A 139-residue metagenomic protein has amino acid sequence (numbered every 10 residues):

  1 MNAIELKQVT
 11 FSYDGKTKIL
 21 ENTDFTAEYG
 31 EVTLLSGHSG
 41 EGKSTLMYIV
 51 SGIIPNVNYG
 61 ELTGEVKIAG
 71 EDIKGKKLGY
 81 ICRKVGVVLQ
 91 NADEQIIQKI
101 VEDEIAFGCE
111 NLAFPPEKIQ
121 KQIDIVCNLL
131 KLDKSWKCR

Functional and structural regions predicted by a protein language model:
M1-L6, F11-N22, Y29, I54-Y59 (+3 more regions): A short, flexible loop at the N-terminus of ABC-type nucleotide-binding domains that lies
D14, P55-N56, A106-K118, L129: ABC-type ATPase nucleotide-binding domains, specifically the catalytic core motifs of the NBD
T33, S44-V57: Short, conserved post-Walker A segment of ABC-type ATPase nucleotide-binding domains
L35-E41: The feature captures the beta-strand-to-loop junction immediately N-terminal to the Walker
S51, G86, D93, K99-E110 (+2 more regions): Short helical segment in ABC ATPase nucleotide-binding domains corresponding to the A-loop/adjacent helical element
Y59-D72: Conserved ABC transporter NBD signature motif
E71-G86: ABC ATPase NBD coupling module
E117-W136: Conserved ABC ATPase "signature" region
